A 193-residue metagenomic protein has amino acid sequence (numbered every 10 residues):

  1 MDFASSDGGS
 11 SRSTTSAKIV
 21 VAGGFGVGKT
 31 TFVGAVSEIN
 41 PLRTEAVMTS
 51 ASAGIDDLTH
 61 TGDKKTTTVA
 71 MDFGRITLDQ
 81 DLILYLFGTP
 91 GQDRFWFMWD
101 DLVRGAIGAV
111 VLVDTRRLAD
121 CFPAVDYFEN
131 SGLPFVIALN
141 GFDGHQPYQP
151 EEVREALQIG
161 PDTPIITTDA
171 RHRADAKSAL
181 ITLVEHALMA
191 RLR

Functional and structural regions predicted by a protein language model:
D2-T61, K65, R75-D79, I83-Y85: Conserved G1/Walker A P-loop phosphate-binding module
T68, T77-Q80, D100-G105, Y127-G132 (+1 more regions): Conserved catalytic network of the ASCE P-loop NTPase/AAA+ motor domain
R75, R94, A176-L180: Flexible phosphate-sensing "switch/lid" loops adjacent to ATP/NTP-binding sites across phosphate-transfer
L86-T89, A109-D114, I137-G141, T167-D169: Conserved beta-strand segments of the P-loop GTPase G domain that flank and frequently precede/overlap
Q92-R116, D126-S131: Inter-motif core of Ras-like GTPase G domains
L112-D162: Conserved C-terminal guanine-recognition region of P-loop GTPase G domains, centered on the G4
D143-R193: Canonical P-loop GTPase G-domain recognition
